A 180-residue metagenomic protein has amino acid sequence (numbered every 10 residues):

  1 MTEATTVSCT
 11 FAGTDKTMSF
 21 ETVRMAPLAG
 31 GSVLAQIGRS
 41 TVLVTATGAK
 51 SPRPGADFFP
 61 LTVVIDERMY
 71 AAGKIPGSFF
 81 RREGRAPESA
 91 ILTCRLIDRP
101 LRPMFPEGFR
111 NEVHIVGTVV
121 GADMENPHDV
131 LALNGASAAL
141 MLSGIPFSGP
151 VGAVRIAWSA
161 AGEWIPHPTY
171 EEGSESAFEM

Functional and structural regions predicted by a protein language model:
M1-P27, S32-V33: Short, Gly/Pro- and small/polar-rich lid/capping loops
T14, I37-R39, A157-G162: Short acidic-glycine loop/turn motifs at beta-strand connectors
V23, L28-V33, H114, G149-A153 (+1 more regions): Gly/Lys-enriched N-terminal cap/neck module of very large, oligomeric protein machines
A29-I115, V119-N126: Glycine-rich, flexible beta-strand/loop modules in the N-terminal catalytic cores of phosphate-handling
F59-G73, F147, V151-M180: A structural-propensity feature for long, helix-poor, extended segments
P100, L131-S143: Stable alpha-helical structural segments in soluble proteins, enriched in small hydrophobic residues
P106-F109, L142-A153: Phosphate-handling active-site elements
N126-L133, P150, E175: Short glycine/serine/threonine-rich phosphate/pyrophosphate-binding segments that cradle anionic phosphate groups
